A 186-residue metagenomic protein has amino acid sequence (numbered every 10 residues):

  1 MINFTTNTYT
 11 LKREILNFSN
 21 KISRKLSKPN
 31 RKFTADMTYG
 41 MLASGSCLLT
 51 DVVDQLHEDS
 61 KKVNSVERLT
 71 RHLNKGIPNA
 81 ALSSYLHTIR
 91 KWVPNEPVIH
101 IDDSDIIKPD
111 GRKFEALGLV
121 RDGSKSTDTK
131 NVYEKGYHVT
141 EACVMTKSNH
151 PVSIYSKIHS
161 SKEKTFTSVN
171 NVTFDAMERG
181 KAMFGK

Functional and structural regions predicted by a protein language model:
N3, K25-A80: Short, positively charged, Gly/Tyr-enriched micro-motifs that form contact patches at catalytic or ligand/partner
L11-F33: Basic, short loop/linker segments at the boundary and entry of helix-turn-helix/winged-helix-like folds
E14, F18-K21, G40, Q55 (+4 more regions): Residues that form generic nucleotide/phosphate-binding pockets
T34, T38-M41, L49-V52, L69-H72 (+5 more regions): Long, contiguous hydrophobic alpha-helical segments, chiefly transmembrane helices and signal peptides
V66-K147: Active-site-proximal, Lys/Arg-enriched surface segment that forms a nucleic-acid-binding/basic interface patch
G123-G185: Electropositive, glycine- and tryptophan-enriched low-complexity nucleic-acid-binding patches
